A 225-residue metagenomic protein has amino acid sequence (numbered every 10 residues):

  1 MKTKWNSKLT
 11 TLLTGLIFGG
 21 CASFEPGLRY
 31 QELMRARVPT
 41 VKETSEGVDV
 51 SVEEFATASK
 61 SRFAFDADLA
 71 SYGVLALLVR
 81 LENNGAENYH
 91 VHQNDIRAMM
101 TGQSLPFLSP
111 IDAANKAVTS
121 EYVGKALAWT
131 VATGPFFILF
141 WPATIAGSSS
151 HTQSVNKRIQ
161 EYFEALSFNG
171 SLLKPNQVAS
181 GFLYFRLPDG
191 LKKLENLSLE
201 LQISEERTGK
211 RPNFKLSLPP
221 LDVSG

Functional and structural regions predicted by a protein language model:
M1-C21: Sec-dependent bacterial lipoprotein signal peptides
C21-G225: Conserved functional micro-motifs across diverse proteins
